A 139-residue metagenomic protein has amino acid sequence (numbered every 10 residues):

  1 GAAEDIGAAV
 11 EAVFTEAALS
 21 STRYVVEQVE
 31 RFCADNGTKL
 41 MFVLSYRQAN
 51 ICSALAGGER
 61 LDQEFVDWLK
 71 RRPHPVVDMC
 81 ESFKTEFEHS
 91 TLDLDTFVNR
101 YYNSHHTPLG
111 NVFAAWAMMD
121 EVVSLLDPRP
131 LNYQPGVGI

Functional and structural regions predicted by a protein language model:
G1-H74, M79-H89, P130-I139: Serine-dependent acyl-ester chemistry module
S20-T22, T96-Y101: General secondary-structure propensity
H89-D95: The feature captures the short pre-catalytic strand/loop hairpin that immediately precedes and shapes the active-site
V98-V137: Histidine-centered active-site loop/cap adjacent to the catalytic His in serine esterases/O-acetyl transfer systems
